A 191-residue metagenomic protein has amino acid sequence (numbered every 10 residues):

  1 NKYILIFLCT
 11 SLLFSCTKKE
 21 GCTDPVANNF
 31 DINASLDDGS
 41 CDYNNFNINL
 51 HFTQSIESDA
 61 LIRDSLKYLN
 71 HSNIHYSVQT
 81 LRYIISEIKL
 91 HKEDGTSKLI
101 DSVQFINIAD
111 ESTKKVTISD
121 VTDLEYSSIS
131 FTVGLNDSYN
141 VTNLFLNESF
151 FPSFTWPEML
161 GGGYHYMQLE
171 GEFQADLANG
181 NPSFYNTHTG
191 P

Functional and structural regions predicted by a protein language model:
Y3-L5, L13-N44: Primarily marks secretory-pathway-exposed extracellular/lumenal segments that are disulfide- and glycosylation-prone
N44-P191: A short, solvent-exposed, low-complexity linear motif enriched for acidic/polar residues with Pro/Gly/Ser/Thr
